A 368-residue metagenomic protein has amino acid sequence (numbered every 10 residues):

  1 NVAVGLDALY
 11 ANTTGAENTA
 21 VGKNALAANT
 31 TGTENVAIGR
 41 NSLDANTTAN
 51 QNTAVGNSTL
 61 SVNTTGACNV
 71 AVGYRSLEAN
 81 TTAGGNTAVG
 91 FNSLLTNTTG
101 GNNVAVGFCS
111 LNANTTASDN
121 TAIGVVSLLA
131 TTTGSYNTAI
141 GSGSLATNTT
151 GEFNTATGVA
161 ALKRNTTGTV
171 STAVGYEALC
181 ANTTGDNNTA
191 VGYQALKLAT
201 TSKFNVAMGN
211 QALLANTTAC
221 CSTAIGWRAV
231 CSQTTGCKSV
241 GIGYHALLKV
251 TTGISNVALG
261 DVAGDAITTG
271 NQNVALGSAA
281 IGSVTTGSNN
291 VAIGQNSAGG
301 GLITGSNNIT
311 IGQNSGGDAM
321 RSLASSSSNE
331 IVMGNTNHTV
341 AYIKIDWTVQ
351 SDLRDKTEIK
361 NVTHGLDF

Functional and structural regions predicted by a protein language model:
N1-D352: Glycine- and small/polar-enriched repetitive beta-structure motifs of secreted/surface proteins
V349-F368: Extracellular "spike/adhesin" assembly and maturation modules and analogous cytosolic coiled-coil scaffolds
